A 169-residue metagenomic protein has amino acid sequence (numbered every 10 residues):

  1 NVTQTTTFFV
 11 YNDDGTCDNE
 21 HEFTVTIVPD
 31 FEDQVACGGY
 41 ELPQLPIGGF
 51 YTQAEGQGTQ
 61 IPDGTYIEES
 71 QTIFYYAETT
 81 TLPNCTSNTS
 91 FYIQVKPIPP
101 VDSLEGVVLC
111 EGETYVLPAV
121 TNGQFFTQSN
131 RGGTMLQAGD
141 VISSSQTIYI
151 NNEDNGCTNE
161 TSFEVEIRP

Functional and structural regions predicted by a protein language model:
N1-F9, Q60-E78, M135-N151: Solvent-exposed segments in extracellular or luminal domains encompassing
Q4, T24-I27, E166-P169: Short, intrinsically disordered, charge-balanced linker/junction segments flanking boundaries in proteins
D14-E20, T81-N88, D154-E160: Short, exposed coil/turn segments at beta-strand boundaries within extracellular/luminal domains
V28-Q34, I98-E105, P169: Proline-enriched interdomain boundary motifs that mark the N-terminal boundary and often initiate the first structured
G38-I47, E111-T121: A short beta-strand segment in extracellular, disulfide-stabilized domains
G49-E55, Q124-S129: Surface-exposed interfaces of beta-sheet-rich extracellular modules
T86-T89, S103, V141: Coil residues (strongly favoring Ser/Thr
